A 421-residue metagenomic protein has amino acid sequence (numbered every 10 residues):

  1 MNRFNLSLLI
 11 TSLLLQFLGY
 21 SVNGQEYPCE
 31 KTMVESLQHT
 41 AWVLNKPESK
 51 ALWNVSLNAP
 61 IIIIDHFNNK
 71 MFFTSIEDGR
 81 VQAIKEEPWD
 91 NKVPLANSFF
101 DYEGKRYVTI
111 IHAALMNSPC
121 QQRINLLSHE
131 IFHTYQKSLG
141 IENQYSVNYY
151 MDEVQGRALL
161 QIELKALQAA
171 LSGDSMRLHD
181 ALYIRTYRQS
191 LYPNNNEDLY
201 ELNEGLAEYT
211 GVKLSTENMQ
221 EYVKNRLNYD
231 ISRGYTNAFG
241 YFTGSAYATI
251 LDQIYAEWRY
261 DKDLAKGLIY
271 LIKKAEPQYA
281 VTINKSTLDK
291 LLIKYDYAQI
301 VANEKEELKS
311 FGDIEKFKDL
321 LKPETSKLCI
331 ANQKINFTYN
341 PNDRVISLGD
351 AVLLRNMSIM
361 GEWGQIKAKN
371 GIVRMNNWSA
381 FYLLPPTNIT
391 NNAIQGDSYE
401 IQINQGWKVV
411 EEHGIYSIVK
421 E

Functional and structural regions predicted by a protein language model:
L9-F17: Bacterial N-terminal signal peptides
Q25-A83, A207: N-terminal mature-domain "stem" immediately C-terminal to a signal peptide or N-terminal signal-anchor/transmembrane
I84-K105, N117: Catalytic zinc-binding patch centered on the HExxH motif and its immediate surroundings that defines zinc-dependent
H112-L127: Short pre-active-site segment immediately N-terminal to the catalytic Zn-binding motif
N125-K137: Active-site recognition of the HExxH zinc-binding catalytic motif
S138-P193, E197-V223: Post-HExxH zinc-binding segment in Zn-dependent metallohydrolases
L191-E221, R226-S286, K290: Active-site-proximal alpha-helical
D263-E421: Non-catalytic terminal regions of proteins
